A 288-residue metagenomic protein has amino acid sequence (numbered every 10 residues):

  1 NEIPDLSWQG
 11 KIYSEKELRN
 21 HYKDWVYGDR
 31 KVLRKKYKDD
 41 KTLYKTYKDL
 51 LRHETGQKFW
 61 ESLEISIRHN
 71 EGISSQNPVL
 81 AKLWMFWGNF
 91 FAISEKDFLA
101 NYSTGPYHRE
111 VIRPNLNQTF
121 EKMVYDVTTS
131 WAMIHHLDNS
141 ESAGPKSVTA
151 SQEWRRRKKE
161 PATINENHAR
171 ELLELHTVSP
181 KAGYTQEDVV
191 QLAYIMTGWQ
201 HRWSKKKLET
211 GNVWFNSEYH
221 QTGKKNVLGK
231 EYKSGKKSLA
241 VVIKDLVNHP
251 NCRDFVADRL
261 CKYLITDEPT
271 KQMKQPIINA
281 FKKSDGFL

Functional and structural regions predicted by a protein language model:
N1-L63, E71-P78, N212, K225: N-terminal module-boundary/linker segments of secreted carbohydrate-active enzymes
G10, R34-K38, Y44-R52, I65-R68 (+1 more regions): Active-site substrate-binding loop specific to GH73 endo-beta-N-acetylglucosaminidase modules in bacterial autolysins
N77-K82, F91-S94: Short, contiguous, well-structured surface segments enriched in hydrophobic/aromatic residues
L80, W84, R253-D254: Hydrophobic faces of stable alpha-helices that mediate helix-helix packing
